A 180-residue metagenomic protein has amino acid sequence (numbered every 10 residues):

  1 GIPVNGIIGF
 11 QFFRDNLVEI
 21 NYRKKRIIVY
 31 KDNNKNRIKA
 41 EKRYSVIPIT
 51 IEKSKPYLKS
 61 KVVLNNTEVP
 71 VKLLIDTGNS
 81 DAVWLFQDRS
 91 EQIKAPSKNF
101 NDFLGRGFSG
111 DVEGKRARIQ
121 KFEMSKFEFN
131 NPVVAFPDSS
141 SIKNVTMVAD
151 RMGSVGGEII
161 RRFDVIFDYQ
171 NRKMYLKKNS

Functional and structural regions predicted by a protein language model:
G1-S180: Pepsin/retropepsin-fold aspartyl endopeptidases
